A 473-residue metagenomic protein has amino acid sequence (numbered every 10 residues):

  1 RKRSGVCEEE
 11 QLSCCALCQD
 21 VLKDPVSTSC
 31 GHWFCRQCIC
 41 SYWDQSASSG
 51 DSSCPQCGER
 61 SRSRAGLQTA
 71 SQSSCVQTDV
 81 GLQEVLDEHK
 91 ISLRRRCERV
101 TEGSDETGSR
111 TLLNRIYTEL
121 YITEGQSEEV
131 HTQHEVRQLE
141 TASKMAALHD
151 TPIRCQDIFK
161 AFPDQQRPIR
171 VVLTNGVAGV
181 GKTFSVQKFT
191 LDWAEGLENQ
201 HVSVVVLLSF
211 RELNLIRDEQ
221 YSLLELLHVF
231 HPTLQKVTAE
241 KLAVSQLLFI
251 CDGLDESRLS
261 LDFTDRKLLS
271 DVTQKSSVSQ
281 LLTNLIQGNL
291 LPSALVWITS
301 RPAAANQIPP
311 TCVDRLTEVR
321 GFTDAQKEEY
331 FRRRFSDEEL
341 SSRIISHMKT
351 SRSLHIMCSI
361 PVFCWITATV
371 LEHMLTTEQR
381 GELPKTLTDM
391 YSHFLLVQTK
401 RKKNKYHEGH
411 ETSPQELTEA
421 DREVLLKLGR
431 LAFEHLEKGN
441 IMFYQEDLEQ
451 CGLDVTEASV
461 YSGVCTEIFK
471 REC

Functional and structural regions predicted by a protein language model:
R1-C473: Intracellular innate-immune signaling modules
